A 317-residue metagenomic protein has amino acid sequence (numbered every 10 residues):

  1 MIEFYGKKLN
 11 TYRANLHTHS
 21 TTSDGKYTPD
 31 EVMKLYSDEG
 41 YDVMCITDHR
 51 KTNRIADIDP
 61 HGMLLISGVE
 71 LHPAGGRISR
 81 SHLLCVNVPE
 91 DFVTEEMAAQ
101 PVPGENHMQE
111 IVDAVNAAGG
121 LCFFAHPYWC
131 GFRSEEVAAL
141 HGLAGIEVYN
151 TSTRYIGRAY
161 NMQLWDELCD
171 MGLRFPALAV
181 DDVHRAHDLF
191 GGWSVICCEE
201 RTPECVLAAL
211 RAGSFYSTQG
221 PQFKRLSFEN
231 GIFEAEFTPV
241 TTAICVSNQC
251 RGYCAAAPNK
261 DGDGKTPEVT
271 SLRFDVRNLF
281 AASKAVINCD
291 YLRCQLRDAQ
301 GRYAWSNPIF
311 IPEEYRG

Functional and structural regions predicted by a protein language model:
M1-K7, T11, M171-P176, D181-G317: C-terminal functional module detector
I2-L121, A125, F132-E135, A139-G142 (+6 more regions): A metal-dependent hydrolase metal-coordination microenvironment
